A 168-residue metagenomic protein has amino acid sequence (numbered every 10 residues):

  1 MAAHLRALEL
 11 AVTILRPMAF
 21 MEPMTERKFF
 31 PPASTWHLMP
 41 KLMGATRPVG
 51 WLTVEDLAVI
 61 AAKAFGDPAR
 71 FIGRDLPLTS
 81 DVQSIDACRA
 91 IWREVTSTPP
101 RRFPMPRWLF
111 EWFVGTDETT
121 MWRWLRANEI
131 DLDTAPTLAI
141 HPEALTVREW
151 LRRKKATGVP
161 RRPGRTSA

Functional and structural regions predicted by a protein language model:
M1-P99, F110-F113: Oxidoreductase cofactor-interface core, primarily capturing Rossmann-like NAD(P)-dependent enzymes
T96, F103-A168: A hydrophobic C-terminal alpha-helical subdomain
